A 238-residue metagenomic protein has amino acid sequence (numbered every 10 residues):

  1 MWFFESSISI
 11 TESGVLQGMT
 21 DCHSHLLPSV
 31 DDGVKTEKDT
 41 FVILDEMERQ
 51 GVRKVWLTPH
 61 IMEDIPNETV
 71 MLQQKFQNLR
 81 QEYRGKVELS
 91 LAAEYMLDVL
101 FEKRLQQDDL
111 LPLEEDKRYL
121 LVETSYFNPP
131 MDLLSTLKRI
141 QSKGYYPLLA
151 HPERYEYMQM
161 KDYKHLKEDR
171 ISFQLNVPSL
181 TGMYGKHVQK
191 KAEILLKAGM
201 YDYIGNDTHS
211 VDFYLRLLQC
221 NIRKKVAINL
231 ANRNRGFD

Functional and structural regions predicted by a protein language model:
M1-V87: An N-terminally biased module of ancient metal coordination in phosphate/nucleic-acid-related enzymes
F4, S9, L218-D238: Mid-to-C-terminal alpha-helical segments outside catalytic/metal-binding sites
T20-S24, V55-L57, L89-A93, L120-V122 (+3 more regions): Hydrophobic faces of well-ordered beta-strands that scaffold small-molecule active sites in alpha/beta enzyme cores
H25-L27, H60-I61, A92-D98, S125-F127 (+3 more regions): Active-site beta-loop-alpha junctions enriched in small/polar residues
V34-T36, D64, N128-P129, Y155-M158 (+1 more regions): Acidic-and-aromatic substrate-binding clefts and catalytic sites of carbohydrate-active enzymes
E48, Q141, L196-K197: Non-catalytic positions within long, well-ordered alpha-helices that form the structural scaffold/packing of enzyme
P66-R170: Extended substrate/RNA-proximal surfaces in nucleic-acid metabolism proteins
Y201-R216: Short acidic/histidine-rich active-site segments
